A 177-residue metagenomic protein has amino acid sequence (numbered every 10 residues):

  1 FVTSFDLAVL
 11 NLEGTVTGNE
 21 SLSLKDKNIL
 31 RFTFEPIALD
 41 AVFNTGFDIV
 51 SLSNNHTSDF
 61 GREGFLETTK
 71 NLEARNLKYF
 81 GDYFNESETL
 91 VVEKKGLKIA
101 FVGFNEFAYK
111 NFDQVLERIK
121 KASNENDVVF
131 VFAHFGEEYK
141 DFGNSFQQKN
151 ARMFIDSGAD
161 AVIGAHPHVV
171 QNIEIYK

Functional and structural regions predicted by a protein language model:
F1-K177: Acidic, metal/ion-coordinating pockets
